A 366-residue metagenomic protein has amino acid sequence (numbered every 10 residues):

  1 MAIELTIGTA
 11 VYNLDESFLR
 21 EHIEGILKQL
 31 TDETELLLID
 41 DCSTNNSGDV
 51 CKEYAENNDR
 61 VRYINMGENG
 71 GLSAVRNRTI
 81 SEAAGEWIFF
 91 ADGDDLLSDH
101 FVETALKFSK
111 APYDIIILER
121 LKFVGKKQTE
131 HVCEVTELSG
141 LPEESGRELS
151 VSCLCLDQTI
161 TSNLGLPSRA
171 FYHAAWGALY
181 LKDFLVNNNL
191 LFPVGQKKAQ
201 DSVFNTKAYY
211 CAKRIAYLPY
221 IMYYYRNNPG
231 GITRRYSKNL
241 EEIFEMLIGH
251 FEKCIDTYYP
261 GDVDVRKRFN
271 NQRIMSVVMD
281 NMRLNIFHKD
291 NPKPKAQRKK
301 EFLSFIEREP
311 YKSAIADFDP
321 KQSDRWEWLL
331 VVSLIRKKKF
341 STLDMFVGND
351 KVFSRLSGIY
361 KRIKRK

Functional and structural regions predicted by a protein language model:
E4-T6, E35, V203: Cell-envelope/extracellular polymer assembly enzymes that use nucleotide-activated donors
L14-K28: Short, well-formed alpha-helical segments that are part of the catalytic scaffolds of diverse glycosyltransferases
H22, M66-A83: Glycine-rich, basic loop-to-helix element that forms the pyrophosphate-binding segment of sugar-nucleotide handling
D40-D49, E68: A conserved acidic beta->alpha catalytic loop
L72, G93-A216, Y223-N239: Donor-binding/catalytic cores of nucleotide-activated saccharide and glycerol-phosphate transferases/polymerases
I88: Short aromatic/hydrophobic "clamp" motif used to bind/position activated sugar donors
Y113, I286-K366: Membrane-interface aromatic/basic loop that binds lipid-linked glycans or pyrophosphate carriers, typified by
Y220-N228, R234-G261, S276-Y311: Catalytic core of nucleotide-sugar-dependent glycosyltransferases
